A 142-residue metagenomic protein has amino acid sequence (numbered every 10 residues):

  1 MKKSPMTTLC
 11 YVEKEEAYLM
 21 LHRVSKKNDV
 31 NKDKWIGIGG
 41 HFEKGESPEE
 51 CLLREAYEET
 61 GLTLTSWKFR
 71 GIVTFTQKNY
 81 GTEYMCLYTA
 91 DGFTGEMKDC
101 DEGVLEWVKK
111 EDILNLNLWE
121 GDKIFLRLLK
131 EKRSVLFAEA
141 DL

Functional and structural regions predicted by a protein language model:
M1-L19, F42: Conserved N-terminal beta-strand and adjoining loop/helix that marks the start of the Nudix/MutT-like hydrolase domain
M6-T8, E16, E83-C86, G103: Change "...and in nucleic-acid phosphodiester-cleaving endonucleases..." to "...and in nucleic-acid processing enzymes
L9-Y11, M20, M85-T89, W107: Conserved hydrophobic/aromatic beta-strand scaffold that supports enzyme active sites
E13-A17, K26, E43, D91-G95 (+1 more regions): Short, charged/polar surface micro-motifs in flexible loops or helix N-caps
Y18-E58, L142: Conserved Nudix-box catalytic region and its N-terminal flanking loop in Nudix hydrolases and closely related
G61-E96: Active-site segment of metal-dependent pyrophosphate-handling enzymes, primarily the Nudix hydrolase catalytic core
T89, K98-L128: NUDIX/MutT-family hydrolases
L128-L142: Charged phosphate-binding loop/patch that engages nucleotide di/tri-phosphates or the phosphate backbone of nucleic
